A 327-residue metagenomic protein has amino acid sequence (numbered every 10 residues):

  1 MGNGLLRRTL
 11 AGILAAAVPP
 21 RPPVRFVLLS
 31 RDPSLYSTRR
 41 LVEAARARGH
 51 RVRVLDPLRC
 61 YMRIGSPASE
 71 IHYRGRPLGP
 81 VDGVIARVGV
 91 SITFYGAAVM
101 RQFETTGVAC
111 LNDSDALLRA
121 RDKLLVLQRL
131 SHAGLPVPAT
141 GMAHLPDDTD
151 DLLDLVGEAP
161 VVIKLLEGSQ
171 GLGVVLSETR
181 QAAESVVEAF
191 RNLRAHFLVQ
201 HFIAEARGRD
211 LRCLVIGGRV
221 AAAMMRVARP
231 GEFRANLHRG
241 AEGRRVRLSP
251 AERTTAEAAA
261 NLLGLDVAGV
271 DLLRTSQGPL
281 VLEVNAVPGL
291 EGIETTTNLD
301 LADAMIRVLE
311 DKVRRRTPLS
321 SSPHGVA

Functional and structural regions predicted by a protein language model:
M1-L111, D115-A116: ATP-binding N-terminal substructure of ATP-dependent carboxylate-amine bond-forming enzymes
N3-L10, N261, R274-A327: C-terminal active-site "lid" helix and adjoining low-complexity regulatory extension at the edge of ATP-using catalytic
R21, L172-L263: Phosphate-binding site of ATP-dependent enzymes
R46, H50-P57, M100-G173: A conserved helix-loop-beta module that forms one wall/lid of the active-site cleft in ATP-utilizing catalytic domains
E70-Y73, L127-S131, V156-E158, T179-A182 (+2 more regions): Short, hinge-like loop/turn segments at secondary-structure boundaries
G89-S91, L166-G168, V287: Short glycine-rich anion-binding loops that position phosphate/pyrophosphate groups of nucleotides and phosphorylated
A139, P160-I163, F197-H201, V267-V270: A short linear hydrophobic-aromatic micro-motif
V161, A221-A222, A268, L280-L282: Protein kinase-like catalytic core scaffold
